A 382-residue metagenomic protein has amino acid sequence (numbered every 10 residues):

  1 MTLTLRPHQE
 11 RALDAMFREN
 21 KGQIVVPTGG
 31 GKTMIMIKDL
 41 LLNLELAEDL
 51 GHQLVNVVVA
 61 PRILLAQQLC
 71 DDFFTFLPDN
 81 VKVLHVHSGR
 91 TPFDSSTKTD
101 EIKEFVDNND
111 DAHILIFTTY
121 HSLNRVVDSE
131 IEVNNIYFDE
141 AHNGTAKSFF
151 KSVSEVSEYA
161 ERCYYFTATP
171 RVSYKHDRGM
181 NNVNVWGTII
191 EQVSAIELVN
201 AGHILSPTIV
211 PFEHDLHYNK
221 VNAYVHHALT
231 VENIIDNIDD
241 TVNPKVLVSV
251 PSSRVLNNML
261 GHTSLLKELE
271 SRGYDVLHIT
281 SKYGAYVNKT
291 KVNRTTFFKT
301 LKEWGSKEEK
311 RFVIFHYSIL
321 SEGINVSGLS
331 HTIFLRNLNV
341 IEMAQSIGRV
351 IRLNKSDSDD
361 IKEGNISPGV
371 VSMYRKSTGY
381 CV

Functional and structural regions predicted by a protein language model:
M1-V25: Conserved pre-motif I regulatory segment
E19-D39: Walker A/P-loop
T33-I35, L50-T75, P251-N257: Conserved Walker A/P-loop ATP-binding site and its immediately adjacent core in helicase/helicase-like ATPase domains
L64-S95: Conserved helix-turn-beta segment of the N-terminal RecA-like "Helicase ATP-binding" lobe in SF1/SF2 helicases
F105-S152, H316-S318: Conserved RecA-like ASCE ATPase "motif II neighborhood" in helicase/translocase motors
N143-I204: Post-DEXD/H (motif II) to motif III coupling segment of the RecA-like Helicase ATP-binding lobe
T188-N257: Conserved interdomain linker/interface between the two RecA-like ATPase lobes of SF2 helicase motors
K282-V382: Conserved RecA-like P-loop NTPase helicase motor core
